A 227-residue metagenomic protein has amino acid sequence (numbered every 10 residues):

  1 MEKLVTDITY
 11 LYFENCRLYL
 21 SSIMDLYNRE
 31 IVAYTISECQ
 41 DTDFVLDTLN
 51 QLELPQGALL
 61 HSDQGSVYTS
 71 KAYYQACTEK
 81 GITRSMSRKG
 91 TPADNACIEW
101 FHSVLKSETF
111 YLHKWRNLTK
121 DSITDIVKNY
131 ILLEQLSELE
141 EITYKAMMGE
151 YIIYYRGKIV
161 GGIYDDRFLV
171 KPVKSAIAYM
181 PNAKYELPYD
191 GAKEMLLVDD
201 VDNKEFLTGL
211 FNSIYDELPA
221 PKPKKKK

Functional and structural regions predicted by a protein language model:
M1-E134: Charged DNA-binding/catalytic regions of mobile-element recombinases
K128, L132-K227: Charge-dense, helix-prone N-terminal extensions
